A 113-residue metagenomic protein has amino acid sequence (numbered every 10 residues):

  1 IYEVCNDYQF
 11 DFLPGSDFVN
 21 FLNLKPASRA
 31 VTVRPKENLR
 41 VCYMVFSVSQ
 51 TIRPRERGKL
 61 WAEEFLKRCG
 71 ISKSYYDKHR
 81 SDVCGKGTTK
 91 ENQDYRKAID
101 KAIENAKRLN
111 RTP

Functional and structural regions predicted by a protein language model:
I1-P113: Flexible coil/loop and intrinsically disordered linker positions at secondary-structure junctions
